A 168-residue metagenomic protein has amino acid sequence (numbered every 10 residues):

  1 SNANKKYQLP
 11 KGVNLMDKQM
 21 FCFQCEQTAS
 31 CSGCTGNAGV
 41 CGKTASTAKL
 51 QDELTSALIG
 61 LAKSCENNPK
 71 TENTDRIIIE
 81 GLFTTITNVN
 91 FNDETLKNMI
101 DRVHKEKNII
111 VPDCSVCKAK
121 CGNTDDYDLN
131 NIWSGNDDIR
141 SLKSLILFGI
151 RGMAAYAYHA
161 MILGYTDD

Functional and structural regions predicted by a protein language model:
K6-D168: An N-terminal assembly and electron-transfer interface module characteristic of large anaerobic redox and radical
